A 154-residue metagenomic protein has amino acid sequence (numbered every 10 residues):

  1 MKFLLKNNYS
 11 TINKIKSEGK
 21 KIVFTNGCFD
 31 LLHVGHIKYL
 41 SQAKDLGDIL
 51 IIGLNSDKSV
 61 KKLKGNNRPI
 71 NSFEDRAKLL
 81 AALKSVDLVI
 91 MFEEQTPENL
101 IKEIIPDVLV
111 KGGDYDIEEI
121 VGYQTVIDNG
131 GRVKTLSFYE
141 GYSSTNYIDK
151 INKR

Functional and structural regions predicted by a protein language model:
M1-R154: Nucleotidyltransferase catalytic core that binds NTPs
